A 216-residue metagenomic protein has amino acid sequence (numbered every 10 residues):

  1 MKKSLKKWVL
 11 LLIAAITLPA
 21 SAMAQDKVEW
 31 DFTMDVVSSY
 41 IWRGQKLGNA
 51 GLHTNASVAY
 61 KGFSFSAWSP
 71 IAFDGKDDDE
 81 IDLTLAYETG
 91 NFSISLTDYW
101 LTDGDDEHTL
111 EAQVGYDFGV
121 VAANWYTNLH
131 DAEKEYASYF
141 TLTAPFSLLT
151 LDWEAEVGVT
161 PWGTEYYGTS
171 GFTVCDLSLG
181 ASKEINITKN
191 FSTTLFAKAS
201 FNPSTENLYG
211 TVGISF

Functional and structural regions predicted by a protein language model:
M1-K2, L177: A general, composition-driven signal for non-globular sequence regions
K2-V9: Bacterial N-terminal signal peptides that target proteins for export
W8, A22-F216: Outer-membrane beta-barrel proteins
L10-P19: Bacterial N-terminal signal peptides
